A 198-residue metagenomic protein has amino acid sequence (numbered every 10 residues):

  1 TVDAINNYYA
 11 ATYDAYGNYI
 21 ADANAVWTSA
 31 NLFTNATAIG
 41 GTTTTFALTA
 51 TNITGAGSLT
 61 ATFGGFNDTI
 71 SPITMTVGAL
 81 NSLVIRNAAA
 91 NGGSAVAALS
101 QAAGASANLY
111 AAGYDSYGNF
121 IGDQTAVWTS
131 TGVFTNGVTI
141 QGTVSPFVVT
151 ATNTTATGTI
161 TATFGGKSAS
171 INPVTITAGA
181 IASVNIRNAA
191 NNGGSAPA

Functional and structural regions predicted by a protein language model:
T1-Y19, F33-T37, G41-T42, S58 (+4 more regions): Short S/T/G/P-enriched beta-strand
A11, V26-T28, A112, V127-T129: Beta-strand signatures of extracellular beta-sandwich domains
A21-A25, G122-A126: Short, ordered, surface-exposed loop/turn motifs in non-cytosolic proteins
A38-I39, T43-T54, T139-I140, V144-A156: Extracellular/luminal low-complexity segments enriched in Ser/Thr/Pro
T54-G64, T155-F164: A short beta-strand micro-motif common to beta-rich folds, especially ectodomain repeats
